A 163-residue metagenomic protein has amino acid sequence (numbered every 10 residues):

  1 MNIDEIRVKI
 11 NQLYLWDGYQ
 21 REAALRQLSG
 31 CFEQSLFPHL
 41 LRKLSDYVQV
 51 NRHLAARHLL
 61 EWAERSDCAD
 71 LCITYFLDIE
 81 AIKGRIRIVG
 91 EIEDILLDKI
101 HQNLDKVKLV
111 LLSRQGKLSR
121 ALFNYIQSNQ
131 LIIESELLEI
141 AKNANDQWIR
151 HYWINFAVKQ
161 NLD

Functional and structural regions predicted by a protein language model:
M1, E22-C31, L54-R65, I86-D98 (+4 more regions): Structural detector for internal amphipathic alpha-helices that build alpha-solenoid repeat scaffolds
M1-L60: Helical anchoring/docking segments at protein termini
N2-N11, E33-S45, R65-I79, H101-V110 (+2 more regions): Amphipathic alpha-helical scaffolding segments comprising HEAT/armadillo-like alpha-solenoid repeats
Y14, D78-I86: HEAT-repeat alpha-solenoid elements in large eukaryotic scaffold proteins
W16, Y47, R114, N129 (+2 more regions): Short coil/turn helix-boundary motifs
G18-Y19, Q34, Q49-V50, I82 (+2 more regions): Alpha-helix N-cap/helix-start positions at coil->helix boundaries
V48-V50, D78, N155: Generic signature of intrinsically disordered, low-complexity segments enriched in small/polar residues
V50-L54, S66-D67, A81-I82: Alpha-helix boundary/capping detector
